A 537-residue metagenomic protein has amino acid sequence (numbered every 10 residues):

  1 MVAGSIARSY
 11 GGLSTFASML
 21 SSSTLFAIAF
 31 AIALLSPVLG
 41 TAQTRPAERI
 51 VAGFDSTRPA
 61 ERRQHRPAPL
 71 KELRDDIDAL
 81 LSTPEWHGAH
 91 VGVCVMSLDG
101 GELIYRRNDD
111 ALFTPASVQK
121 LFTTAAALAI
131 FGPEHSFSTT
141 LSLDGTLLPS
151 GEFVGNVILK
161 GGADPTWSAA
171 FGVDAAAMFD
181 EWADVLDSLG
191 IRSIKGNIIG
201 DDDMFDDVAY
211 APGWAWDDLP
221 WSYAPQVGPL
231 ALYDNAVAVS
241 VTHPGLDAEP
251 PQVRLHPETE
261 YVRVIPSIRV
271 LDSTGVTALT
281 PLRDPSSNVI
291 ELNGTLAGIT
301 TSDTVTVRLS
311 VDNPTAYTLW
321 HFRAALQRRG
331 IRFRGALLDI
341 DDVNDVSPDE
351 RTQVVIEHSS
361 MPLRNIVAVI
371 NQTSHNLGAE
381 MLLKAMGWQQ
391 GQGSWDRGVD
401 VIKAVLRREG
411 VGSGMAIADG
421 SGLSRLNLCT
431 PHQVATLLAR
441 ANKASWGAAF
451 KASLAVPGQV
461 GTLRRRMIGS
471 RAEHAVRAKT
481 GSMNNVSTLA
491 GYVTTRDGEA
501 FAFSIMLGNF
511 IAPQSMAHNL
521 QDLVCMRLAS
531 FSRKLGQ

Functional and structural regions predicted by a protein language model:
M1-S21: N-terminal secretory signal peptides that target proteins for export/translocation
S22-P37: Bacterial N-terminal signal peptides
Q43-T83, A129-G412, N519, R527-Q537: Conserved serine DD-peptidase/penicillin-binding transpeptidase domain and beta-lactam-recognizing active-site
S82-R107, L338: A short, well-structured edge-of-sheet supersecondary motif
G101, K120-A127, I198, L230 (+6 more regions): Residue-level preference for non-acidic, small/hydrophobic
I104-R106, T373, E380-Q537: Small-residue-rich helix-loop
R106-A126, V367: Short active-site loop at a secondary-structure junction that contains or immediately precedes the catalytic residue(s)
N108-F113, R308, S421-S424: A short glycine/serine-rich beta->alpha loop
